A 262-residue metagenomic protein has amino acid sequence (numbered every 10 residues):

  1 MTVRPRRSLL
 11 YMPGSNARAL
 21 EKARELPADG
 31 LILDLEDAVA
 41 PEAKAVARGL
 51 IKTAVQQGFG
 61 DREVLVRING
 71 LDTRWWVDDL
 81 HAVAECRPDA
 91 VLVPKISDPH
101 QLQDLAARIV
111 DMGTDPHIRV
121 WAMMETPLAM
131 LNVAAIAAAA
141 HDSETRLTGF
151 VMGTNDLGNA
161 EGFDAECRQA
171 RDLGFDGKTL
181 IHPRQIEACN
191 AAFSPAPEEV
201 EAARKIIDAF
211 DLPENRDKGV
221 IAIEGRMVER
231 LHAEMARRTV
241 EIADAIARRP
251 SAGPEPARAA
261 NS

Functional and structural regions predicted by a protein language model:
M1-S262: Expand to "…catalyze enediolate/carbanion chemistry for C-C bond making/breaking, isomerization, decarboxylation
